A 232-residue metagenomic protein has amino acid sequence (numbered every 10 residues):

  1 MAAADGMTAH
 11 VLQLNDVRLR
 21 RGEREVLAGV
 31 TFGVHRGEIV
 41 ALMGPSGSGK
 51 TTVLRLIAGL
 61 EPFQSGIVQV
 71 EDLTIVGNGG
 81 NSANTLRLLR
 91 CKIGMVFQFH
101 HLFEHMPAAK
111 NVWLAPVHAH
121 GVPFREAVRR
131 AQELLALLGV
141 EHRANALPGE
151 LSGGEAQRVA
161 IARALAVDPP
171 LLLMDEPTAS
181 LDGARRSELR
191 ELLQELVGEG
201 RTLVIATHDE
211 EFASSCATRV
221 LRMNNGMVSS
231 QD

Functional and structural regions predicted by a protein language model:
M43-P45: The feature captures the beta-strand-to-loop junction immediately N-terminal to the Walker
A58: Helix-to-loop junction immediately C-terminal to a conserved catalytic motif
I75-G94, F124-R125: ABC ATPase NBD coupling module
A146, V167, E199: Conserved signature/switch motifs of ABC ATPase nucleotide-binding domains
L147-L151, E155: Conserved ABC ATPase signature
L172-D175: Catalytic Walker B motif of ABC-type/P-loop ATPase nucleotide-binding domains
G183-R185: Helix N-cap at the start of a conserved alpha-helix in ABC-type nucleotide-binding domains
